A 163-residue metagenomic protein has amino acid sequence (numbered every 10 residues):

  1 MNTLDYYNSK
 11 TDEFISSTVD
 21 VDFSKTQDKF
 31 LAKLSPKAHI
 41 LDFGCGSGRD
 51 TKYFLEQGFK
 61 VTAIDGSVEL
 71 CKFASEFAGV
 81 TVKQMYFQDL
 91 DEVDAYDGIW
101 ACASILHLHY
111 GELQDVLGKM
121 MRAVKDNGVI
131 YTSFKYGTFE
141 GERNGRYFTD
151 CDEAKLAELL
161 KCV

Functional and structural regions predicted by a protein language model:
M1-D94, G111-D115, K119, V129-V163: Class I (Rossmann-like) S-adenosyl-L-methionine-dependent methyltransferase catalytic domain, capturing the SAM-binding
D97: Conserved acidic residues
W100-A101: A conserved beta-strand element that flanks and buttresses the S-adenosyl-L-methionine
S104: Hydrophobic adenine-recognition pocket in adenosine-nucleotide-binding enzymes
H109, V124-K125: Helix-to-beta-strand junctions that scaffold the AdoMet/dcAdoMet cofactor pocket in Class I SAM-dependent enzymes
